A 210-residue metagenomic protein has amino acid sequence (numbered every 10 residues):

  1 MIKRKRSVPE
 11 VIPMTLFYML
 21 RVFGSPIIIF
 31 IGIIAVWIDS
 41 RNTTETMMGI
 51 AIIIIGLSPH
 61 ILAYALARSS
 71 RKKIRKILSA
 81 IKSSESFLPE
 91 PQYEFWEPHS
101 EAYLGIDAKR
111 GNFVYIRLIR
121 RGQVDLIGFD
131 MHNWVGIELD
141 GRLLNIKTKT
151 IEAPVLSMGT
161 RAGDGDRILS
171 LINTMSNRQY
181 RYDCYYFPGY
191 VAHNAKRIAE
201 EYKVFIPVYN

Functional and structural regions predicted by a protein language model:
M1-P9: Short, Lys/Arg-rich, polar N-terminal cytosolic tail immediately upstream of the first transmembrane signal-anchor
I2, V135-N210: Acidic, Ser/Thr- and proline-rich intrinsically disordered linker/docking segments of eukaryotic scaffolds
P9-K73: Alpha-helical transmembrane spans
I27, I81-P91, Q179, I198 (+1 more regions): Short, flexible helical or helix-coil boundary motifs
A35-E45, E97-H99, L118, V135: Transmembrane helical hairpin unit
E45-F113: Anionic N-terminal interaction surfaces
F95-E101, I127-F129, A153-T160: Generic detection of short hydrophobic beta-strand segments and adjacent strand-loop junctions
K109-L143, K149-A153: Phosphoinositide-binding peripheral membrane targeting modules
